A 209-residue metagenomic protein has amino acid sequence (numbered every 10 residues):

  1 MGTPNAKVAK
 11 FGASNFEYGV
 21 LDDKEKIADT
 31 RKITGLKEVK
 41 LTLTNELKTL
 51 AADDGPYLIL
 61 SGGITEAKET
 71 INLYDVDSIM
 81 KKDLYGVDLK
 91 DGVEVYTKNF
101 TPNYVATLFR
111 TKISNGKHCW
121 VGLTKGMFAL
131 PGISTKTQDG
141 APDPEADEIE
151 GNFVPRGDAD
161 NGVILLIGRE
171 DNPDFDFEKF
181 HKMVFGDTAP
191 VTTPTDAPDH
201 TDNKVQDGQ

Functional and structural regions predicted by a protein language model:
M1-K40, A197-H200, K204-G208: Polar/acidic, low-complexity leader/linker segments enriched in S/T/G and N/D
T34-T65: N-terminal interaction modules that seed assembly of large macromolecular complexes
K37, T65-E69, N103-V105: A generic structural signal for short beta-strands and their flanking turns/coil linkers
T49-Y57, Y85-V95, P131-K136: Short acidic (Asp/Glu) patches
L58-K81, D143-R156: Oligomerization/assembly interface segments of phage tail-like spikes and tubes
D77-K82, G86-L89, V93-T97, T101 (+1 more regions): Core alpha/beta structural scaffold of self-assembling particle/tube/pore-forming proteins
K82-A129: A contiguous binding-surface segment within folded domains or other stable secondary-structure elements
G126-Q209: Mixed-charge, glycine-accented linear interaction segment located at domain edges/termini
